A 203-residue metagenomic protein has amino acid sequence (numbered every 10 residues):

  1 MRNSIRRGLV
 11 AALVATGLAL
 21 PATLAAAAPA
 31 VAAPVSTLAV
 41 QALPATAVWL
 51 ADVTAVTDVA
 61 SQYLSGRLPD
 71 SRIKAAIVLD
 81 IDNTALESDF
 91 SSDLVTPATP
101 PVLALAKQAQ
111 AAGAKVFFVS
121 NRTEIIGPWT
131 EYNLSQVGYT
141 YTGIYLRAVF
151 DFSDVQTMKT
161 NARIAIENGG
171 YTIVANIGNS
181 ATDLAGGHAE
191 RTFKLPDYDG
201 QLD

Functional and structural regions predicted by a protein language model:
R2-L79: Non-catalytic pre-domain segments flanking phosphatase-related domains
V31-V35, G127-D203: C-terminal cap/substrate-recognition subdomain and adjoining C-terminal extension of metal-dependent phosphatase-like
A42-D52, F90-T96, F117-T123, V149-S153: Second-shell loop/turn segments in exported
D58, Q62, P100-K107, P128-Y132 (+1 more regions): Solvent-exposed, polar/charged alpha-helical surfaces in well-ordered, non-transmembrane soluble domains, broadly
S65, P69, K107-A114, E124 (+2 more regions): Sec-exported extracytoplasmic/periplasmic mature domains
P69-A76, V116-R122, I144-L146, V174-I177: Surface-exposed patches in mature extracellular/periplasmic domains of secreted proteins
A75-S92: Asp-based phosphoryl-transfer active-site loop
S92-V116, E124-P128: Short, acidic loop-to-helix structural element flanking the phosphoryl-transfer center in phosphate-processing enzymes
